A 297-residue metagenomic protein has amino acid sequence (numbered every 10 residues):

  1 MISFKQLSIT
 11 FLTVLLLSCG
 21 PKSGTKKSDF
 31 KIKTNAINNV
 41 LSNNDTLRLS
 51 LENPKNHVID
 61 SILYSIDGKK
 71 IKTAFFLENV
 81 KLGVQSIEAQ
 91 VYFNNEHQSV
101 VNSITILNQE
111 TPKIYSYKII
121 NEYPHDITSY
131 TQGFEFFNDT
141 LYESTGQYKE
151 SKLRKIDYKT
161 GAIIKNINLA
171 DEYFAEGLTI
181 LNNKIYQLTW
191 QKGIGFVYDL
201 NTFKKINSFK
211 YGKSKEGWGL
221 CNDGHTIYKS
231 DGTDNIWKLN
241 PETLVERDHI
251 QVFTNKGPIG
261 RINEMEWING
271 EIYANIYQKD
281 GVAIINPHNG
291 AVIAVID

Functional and structural regions predicted by a protein language model:
L16-S18: C-terminal motif of bacterial Sec signal peptides marking the signal peptidase cleavage site
G20-S23: Bacterial signal peptide processing site
L77-V84: Surface-exposed, short loops/turns at beta-strand junctions within beta-sandwich domains
L107-I127, Y158-I164: A short helix->beta-strand "capping" segment at the edge of beta-propeller domains
E122-I127, I167-D171, S208-K213, I250-G257 (+1 more regions): Surface loop/turn motifs at the tips and blade-to-blade linkers of beta-strand repeat domains
I127-N138, D171-N182, G212-G224, K256-G270: Beta-rich, blade/repeat-based domains predominating in secreted/periplasmic proteins but also intracellular
E143-Q147, Q187-K192, K229-T233, A274-Q278: Conserved beta-strand positions in repeat-built beta-propeller and related beta-rich domains
I156-G161, D199-F203, P241-L244, N286-G290: Short loop/turn segments that connect beta-strands within beta-propeller blades
